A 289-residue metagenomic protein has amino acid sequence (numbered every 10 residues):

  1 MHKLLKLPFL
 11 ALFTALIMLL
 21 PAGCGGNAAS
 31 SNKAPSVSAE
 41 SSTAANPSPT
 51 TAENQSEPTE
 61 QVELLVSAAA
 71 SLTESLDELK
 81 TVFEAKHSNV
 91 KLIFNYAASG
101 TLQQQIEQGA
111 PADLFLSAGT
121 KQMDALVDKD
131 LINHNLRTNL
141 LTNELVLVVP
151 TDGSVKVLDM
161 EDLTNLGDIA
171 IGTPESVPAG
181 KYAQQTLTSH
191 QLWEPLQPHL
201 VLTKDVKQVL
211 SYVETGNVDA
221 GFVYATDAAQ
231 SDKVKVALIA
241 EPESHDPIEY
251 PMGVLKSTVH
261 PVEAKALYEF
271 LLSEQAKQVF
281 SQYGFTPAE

Functional and structural regions predicted by a protein language model:
M1-L12: Bacterial N-terminal signal peptides that target proteins for export
L19-G23: C-terminal motif of bacterial Sec signal peptides marking the signal peptidase cleavage site
C24-T81, G100, Q104-E107, G119-T120 (+3 more regions): Exported/periplasmic ABC-transporter solute-binding proteins
L64, V90-L92, L145: Conserved beta-strand core positions
T81-F94: Signal peptide-proximal N-terminal region of secreted/periplasmic/extracellular or secretory-lumen proteins
N89, P111-A112, V218: Short, high-confidence coil segments that cap the C-terminus of an alpha-helix and link into the following beta-strand
D113-S117: Periplasmic-binding protein-like
L126, D130, H134-T138: Central helical "cap/lid" subdomain
